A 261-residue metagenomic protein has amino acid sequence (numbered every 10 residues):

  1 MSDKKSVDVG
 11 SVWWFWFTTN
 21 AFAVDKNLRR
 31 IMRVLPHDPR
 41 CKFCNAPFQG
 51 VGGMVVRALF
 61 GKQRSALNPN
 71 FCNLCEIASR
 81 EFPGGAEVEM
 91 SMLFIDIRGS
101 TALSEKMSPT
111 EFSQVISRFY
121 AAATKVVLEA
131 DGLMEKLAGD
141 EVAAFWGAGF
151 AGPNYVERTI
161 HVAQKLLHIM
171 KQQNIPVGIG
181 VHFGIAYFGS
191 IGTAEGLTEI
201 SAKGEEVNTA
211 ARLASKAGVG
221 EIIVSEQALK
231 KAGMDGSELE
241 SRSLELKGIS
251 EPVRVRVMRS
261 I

Functional and structural regions predicted by a protein language model:
M1-A23, R98, M107-S108, V115-K125 (+1 more regions): Long, charged N-terminal interaction/targeting segments
M1-V88: Regulatory cytosolic signal-relay segments
A23, R33, P47, P153 (+2 more regions): Long C-terminal interaction/binding lobes of large macromolecular proteins
R30, A78, A122-V126, K165-Q172 (+2 more regions): Amphipathic alpha-helical regulatory segments at dimerization interfaces that relay allosteric signals between sensory
P83-H161: Catalytic NTP-binding/metal-coordinating core of nucleotidyl cyclase/transferase enzymes
V126-R158, I169-E205: Catalytic core of nucleotidyl cyclases, primarily class III adenylyl/guanylyl cyclases
E205-E226: Catalytic/regulatory signature loops of cyclic-dinucleotide turnover enzymes and related class III nucleotidyl cyclases
V219-I261: Cytosolic regulatory/linker segments at or just downstream of nucleotide-handling modules in signal-transduction
